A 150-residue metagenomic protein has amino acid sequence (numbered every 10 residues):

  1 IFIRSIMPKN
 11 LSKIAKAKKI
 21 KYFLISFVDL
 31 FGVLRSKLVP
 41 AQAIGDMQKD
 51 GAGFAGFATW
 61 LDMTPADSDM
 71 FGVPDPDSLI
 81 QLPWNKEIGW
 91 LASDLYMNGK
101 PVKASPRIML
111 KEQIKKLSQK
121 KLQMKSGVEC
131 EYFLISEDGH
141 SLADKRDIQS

Functional and structural regions predicted by a protein language model:
I1-I6: Short, Lys/Arg-enriched N-terminal segments with co-localized hydrophobic residues within the first ~10-30 amino acids
M7-S150: Glycine-rich, acidic/polar active-site loops that bind/position phosphate-bearing ligands
